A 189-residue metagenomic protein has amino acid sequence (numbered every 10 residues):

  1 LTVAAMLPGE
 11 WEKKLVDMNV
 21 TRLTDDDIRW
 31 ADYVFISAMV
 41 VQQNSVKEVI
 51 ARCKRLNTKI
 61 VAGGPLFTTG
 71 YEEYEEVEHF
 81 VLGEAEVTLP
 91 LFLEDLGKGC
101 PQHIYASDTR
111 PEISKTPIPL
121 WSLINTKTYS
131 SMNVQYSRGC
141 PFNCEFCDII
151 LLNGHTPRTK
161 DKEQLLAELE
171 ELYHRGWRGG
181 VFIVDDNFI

Functional and structural regions predicted by a protein language model:
L1-V3, I189: Charged/polar interaction segments and conserved charged motifs
V3-K115: Glycine-rich beta-alpha loop elements in corrinoid/cobalamin-binding modules across cobalamin-dependent enzymes
K115-I189: Radical SAM [4Fe-4S] cluster-binding motif and immediate context
